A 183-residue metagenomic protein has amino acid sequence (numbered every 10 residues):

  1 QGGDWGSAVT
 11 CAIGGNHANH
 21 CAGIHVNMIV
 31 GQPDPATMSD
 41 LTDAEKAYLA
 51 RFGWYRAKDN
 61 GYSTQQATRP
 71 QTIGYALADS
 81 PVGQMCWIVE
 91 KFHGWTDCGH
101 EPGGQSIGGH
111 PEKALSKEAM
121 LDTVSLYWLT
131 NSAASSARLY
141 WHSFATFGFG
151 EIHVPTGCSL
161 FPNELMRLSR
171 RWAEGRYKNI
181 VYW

Functional and structural regions predicted by a protein language model:
Q1-L49: Conserved hydrolase catalytic core segment
D4, D34, D40-D43, D59 (+4 more regions): Acidic-enriched, low-complexity/disordered segments with a strong bias for Aspartate over Glutamate
N16-N19, N27, N60, N131 (+2 more regions): Detector for Asparagine
M28-I29, A50-Y55, G104-Q105: Short, surface-exposed, polar/charged, turn-prone segments marking secondary-structure boundaries
S39-P70, G150-E151: The feature captures the conserved acid-bearing segment of alpha/beta-hydrolase catalytic domains
Q66-W183: C-terminal subdomain of alpha/beta-hydrolase-fold enzymes, centered on the catalytic histidine and its supporting
